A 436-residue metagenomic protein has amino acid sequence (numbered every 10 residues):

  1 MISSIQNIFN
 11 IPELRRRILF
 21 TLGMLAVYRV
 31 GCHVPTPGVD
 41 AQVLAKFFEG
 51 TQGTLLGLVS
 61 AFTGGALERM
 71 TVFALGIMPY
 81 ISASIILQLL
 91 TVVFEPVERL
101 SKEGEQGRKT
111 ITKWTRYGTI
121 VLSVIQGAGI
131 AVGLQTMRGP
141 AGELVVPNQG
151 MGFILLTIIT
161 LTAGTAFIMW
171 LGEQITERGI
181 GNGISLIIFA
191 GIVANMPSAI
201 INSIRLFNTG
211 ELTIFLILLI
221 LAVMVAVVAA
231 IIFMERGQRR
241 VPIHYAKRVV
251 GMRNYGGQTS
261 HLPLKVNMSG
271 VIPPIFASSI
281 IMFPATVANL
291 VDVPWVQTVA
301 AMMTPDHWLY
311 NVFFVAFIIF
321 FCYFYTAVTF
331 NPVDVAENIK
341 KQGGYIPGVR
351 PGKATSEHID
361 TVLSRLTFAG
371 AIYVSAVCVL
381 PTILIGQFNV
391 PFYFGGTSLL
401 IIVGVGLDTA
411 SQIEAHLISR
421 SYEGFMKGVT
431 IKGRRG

Functional and structural regions predicted by a protein language model:
M1-S101, Q106-G436: N-terminal cationic and glycine-rich segments that engage phosphates or anionic surfaces
